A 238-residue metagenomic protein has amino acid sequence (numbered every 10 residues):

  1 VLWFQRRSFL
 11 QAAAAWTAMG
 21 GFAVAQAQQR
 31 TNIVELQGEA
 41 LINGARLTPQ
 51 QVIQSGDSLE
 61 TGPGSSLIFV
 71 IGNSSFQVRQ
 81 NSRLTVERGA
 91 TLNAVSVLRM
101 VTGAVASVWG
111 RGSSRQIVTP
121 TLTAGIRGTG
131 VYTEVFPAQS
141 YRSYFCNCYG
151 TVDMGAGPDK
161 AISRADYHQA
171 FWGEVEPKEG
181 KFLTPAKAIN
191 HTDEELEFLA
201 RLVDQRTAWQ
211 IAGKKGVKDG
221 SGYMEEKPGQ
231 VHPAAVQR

Functional and structural regions predicted by a protein language model:
V1-F4, A15-M19: Secretory targeting signals
F9, A13-W16, A23-S58, G62-S66 (+1 more regions): Flexible, surface-exposed loop/linker segments and immediately adjacent secondary-structure boundaries
